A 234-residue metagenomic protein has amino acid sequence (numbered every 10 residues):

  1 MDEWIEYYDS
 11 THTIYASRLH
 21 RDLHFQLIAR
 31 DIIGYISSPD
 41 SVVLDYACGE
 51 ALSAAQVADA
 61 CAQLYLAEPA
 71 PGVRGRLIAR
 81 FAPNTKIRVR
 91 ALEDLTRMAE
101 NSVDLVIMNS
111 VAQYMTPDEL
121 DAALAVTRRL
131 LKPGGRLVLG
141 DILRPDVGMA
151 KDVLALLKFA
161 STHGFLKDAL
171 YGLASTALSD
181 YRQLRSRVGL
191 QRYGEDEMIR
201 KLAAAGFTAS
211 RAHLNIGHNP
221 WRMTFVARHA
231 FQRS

Functional and structural regions predicted by a protein language model:
M1-D40, E50-T85, V89-T96, V138-S234: Class I (Rossmann-like) S-adenosyl-L-methionine-dependent methyltransferase catalytic domain, capturing the SAM-binding
V42, Q63, S102-D104: Structural signature of beta-strand start/N-cap positions in the alpha/beta core of ABC transporter nucleotide-binding
Y46: Conserved beta-strand/loop positions that form the S-adenosyl-L-methionine
I107: A conserved beta-strand element that flanks and buttresses the S-adenosyl-L-methionine
S110-V111: Short catalytic micro-motifs in class I SAM-dependent methyltransferases
T116-P117: Helix-capping/helix-break motifs at membrane-protein junctions, especially on the cytosolic side just before or after
D121-P133: A short glycine-rich, Lys/Arg-flanked "PGG" loop and its adjoining helix->strand segment in the class I
